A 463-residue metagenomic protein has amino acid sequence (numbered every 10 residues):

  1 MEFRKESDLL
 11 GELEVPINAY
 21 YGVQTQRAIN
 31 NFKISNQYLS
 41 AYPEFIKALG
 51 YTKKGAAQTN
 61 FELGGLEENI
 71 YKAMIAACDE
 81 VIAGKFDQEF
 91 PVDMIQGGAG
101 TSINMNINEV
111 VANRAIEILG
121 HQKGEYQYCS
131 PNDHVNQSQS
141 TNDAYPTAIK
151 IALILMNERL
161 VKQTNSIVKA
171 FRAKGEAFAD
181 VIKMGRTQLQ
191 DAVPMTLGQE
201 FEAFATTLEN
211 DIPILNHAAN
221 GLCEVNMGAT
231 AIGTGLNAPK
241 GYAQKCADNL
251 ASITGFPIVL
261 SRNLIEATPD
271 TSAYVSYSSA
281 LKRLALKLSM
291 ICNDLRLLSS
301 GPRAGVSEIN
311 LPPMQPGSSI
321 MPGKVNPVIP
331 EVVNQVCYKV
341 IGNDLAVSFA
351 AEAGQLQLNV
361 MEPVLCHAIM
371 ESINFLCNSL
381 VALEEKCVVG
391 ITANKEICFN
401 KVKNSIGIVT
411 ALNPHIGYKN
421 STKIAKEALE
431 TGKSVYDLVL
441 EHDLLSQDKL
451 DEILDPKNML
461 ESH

Functional and structural regions predicted by a protein language model:
M1-H463: Conserved, well-structured ligand/cofactor-binding cores
